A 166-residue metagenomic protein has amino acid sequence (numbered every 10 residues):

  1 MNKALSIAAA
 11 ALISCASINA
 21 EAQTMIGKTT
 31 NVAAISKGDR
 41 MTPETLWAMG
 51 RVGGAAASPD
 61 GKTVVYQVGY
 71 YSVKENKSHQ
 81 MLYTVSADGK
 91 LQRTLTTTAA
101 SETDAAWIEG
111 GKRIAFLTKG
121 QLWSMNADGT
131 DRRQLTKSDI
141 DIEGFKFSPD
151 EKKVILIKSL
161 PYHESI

Functional and structural regions predicted by a protein language model:
I13-E21: C-terminal segment of classical bacterial N-terminal signal peptides
Q23-R40, N76: Blade/loop signatures of beta-propeller domains
T42-W47, L91-T96, D131-T136: A short beta-strand motif characteristic of beta-propeller blades
E44-Q80: Beta-strand-rich domains and repeat architectures in extracellular enzymes and scaffolds, especially beta-propellers
G61-V64, G111-A115, V154: Hydrophobic beta-strand positions that form the internal "hydrophobic ladder" of WD40/Gbeta-like beta-propeller blades
V68-M81, T96-E102, A115-W123, A127 (+3 more regions): A flexible loop/linker signature enriched in serine peptidases of the S9 family
